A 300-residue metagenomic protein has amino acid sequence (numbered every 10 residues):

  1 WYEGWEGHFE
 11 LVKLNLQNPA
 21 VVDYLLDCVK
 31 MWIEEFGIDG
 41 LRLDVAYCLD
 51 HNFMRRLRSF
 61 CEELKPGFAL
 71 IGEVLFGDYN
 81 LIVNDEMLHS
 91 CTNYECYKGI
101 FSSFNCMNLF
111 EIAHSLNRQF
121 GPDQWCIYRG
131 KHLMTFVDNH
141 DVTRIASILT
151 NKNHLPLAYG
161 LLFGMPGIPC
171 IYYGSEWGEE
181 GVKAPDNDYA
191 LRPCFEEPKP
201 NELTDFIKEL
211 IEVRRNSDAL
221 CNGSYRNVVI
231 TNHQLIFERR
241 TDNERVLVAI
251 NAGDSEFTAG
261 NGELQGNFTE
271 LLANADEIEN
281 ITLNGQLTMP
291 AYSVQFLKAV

Functional and structural regions predicted by a protein language model:
W1-E35, L57-E63, N80: Substrate-binding/active-site clefts of carbohydrate-active enzymes
G7-V22, D39-C48, S103, D141-N151 (+1 more regions): The substrate-binding groove and active-site-proximal loops of carbohydrate-active enzymes, especially glycoside
Q17-L25, L49, F53, N108 (+3 more regions): Soluble or luminal CAZymes and related metallo-dependent hydrolases
L25, W32, L43, L70 (+6 more regions): Conserved, mostly hydrophobic/aromatic
C28, E34, D44-Y128, L161 (+4 more regions): Active-site-proximal helices and loops of the catalytic beta/alpha 8
I38-R42, G67-I71, H132-T135, P169-C170: Structural preference for beta-strand elements that scaffold enzyme active sites
E86-L88, L155, P166, I171 (+1 more regions): Carbohydrate-interacting/catalytic domains
A113-K183, P198-E202, L235: Substrate-binding clefts and catalytic carboxylate motifs of secreted carbohydrate-active enzymes
